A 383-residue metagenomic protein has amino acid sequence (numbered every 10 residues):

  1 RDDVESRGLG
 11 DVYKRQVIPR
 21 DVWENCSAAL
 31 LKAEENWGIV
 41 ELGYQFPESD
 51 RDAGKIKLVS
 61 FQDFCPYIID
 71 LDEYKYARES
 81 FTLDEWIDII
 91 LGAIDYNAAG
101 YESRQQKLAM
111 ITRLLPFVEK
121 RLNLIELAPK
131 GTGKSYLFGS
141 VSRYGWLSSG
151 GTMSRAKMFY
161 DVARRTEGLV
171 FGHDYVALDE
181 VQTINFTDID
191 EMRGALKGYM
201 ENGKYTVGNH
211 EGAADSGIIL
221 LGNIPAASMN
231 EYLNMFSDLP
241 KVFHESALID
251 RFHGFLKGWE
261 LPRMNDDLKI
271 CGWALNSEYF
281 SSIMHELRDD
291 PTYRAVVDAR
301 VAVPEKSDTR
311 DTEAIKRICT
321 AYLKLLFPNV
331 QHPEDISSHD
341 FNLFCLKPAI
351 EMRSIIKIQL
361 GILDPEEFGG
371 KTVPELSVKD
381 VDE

Functional and structural regions predicted by a protein language model:
D2-Y13: Single conserved hydrophobic/aromatic residue that forms the stacking wall/gate of nucleotide- or nucleobase-binding
V17-I68: Phosphate-/polyanion-interacting regions in eukaryotic proteins
G54-Y101: Charged, amphipathic alpha-helical linker segments immediately N-terminal to NTP-binding catalytic cores
W86, D188-M192, N276: Phosphate/oxyanion-binding active-site loops and adjacent basic polyanion-contact surfaces
L91-D95, V118, H253: Amphipathic, well-packed alpha-helical segments that form the structural scaffold of globular domains
A98-L233, D250, V373-L376: Conserved ASCE/P-loop NTPase catalytic core
E211-I218, N223-L326, V330: Phosphate-sensing "switch" segment of ASCE/P-loop ATPases
D298-E383: C-terminal alpha-helical "lid" subdomain
